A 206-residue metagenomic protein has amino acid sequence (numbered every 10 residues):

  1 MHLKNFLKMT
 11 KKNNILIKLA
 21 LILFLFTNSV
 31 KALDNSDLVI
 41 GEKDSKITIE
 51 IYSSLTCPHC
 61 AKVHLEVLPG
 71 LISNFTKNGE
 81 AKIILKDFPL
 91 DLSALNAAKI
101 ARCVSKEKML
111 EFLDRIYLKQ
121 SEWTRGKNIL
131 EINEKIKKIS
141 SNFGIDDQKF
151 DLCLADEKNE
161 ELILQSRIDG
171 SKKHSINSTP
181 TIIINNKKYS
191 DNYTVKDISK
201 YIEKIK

Functional and structural regions predicted by a protein language model:
M1-D91, L95, K137, S141 (+2 more regions): Extracytoplasmic thiol/disulfide redox context detector
P89-S178, I183-K196, K200-K206: Cysteine-centric redox/oxidoreductase cores and disulfide-bonded domains
